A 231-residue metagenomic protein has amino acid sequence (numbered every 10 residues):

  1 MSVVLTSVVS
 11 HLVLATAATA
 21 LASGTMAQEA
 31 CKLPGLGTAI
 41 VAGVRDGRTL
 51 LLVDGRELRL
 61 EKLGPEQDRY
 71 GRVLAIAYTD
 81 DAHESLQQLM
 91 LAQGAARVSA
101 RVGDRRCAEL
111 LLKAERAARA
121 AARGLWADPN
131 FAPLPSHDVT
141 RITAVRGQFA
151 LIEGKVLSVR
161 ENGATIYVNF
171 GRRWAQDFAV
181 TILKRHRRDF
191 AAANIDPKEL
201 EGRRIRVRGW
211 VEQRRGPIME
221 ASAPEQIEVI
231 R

Functional and structural regions predicted by a protein language model:
V3, S7-A20: Bacterial N-terminal signal peptides
A20-R231: Small beta-barrel nucleic-acid-binding modules, primarily SNase/OB-fold domains and secondarily Tudor-like barrels
